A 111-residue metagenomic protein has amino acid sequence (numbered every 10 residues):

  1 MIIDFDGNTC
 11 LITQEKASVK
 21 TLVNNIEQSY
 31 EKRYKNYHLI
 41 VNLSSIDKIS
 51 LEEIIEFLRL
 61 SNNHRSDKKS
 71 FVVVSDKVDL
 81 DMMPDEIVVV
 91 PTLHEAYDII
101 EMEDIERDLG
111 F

Functional and structural regions predicted by a protein language model:
I2-F111: Amphipathic, Lys/Arg-enriched alpha-helical "gate/interface" segment within cytosolic domains that mediates
